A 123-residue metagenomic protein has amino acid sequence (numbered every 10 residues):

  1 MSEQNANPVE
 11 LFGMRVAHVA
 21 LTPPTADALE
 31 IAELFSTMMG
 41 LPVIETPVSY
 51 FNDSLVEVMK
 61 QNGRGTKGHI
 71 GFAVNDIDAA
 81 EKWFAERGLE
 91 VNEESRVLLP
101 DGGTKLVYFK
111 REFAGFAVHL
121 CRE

Functional and structural regions predicted by a protein language model:
M1-A32, G65-F72: N-terminal beta-strand motif that seeds the catalytic metal site of vicinal oxygen chelate
M1-F12, I44-T46, L55-M59, A85-E123: Vicinal oxygen chelate
P23-T25, V74-D76, R111-F113: Non-catalytic surface loops within mature trypsin-like serine protease
T25-M39, A80-R87: Amphipathic alpha-helical segments
D27-A28, V43, D76, V107: Residue-level preference for nonpolar/small residues embedded in alpha-helices
S36-S49: Surface-exposed, low-hydrophobicity interaction/linker segments
Y50-R64, H69: Short, intrinsically disordered low-complexity segments
T66-R96: Mid-chain, well-packed structural core segment of small domains
